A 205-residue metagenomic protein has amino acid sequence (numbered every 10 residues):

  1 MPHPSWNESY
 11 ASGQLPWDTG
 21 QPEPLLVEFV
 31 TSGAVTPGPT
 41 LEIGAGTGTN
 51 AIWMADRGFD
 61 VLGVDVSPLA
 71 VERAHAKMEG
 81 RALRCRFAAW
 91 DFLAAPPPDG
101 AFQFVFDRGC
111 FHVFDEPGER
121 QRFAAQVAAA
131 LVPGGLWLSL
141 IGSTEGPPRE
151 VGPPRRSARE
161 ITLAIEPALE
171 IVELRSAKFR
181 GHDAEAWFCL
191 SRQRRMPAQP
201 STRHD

Functional and structural regions predicted by a protein language model:
M1-L41, T47-P97, F114-Q126, A130 (+1 more regions): Class I (Rossmann-like) S-adenosyl-L-methionine-dependent methyltransferase catalytic domain, capturing the SAM-binding
P97-V105: A short acidic, Gly/Pro-enriched loop at the edge of an enzyme's catalytic core that lines a small-molecule cofactor
F106-F111: A short beta-strand submotif of the Rossmann-like class I SAM-dependent methyltransferase core that lines
